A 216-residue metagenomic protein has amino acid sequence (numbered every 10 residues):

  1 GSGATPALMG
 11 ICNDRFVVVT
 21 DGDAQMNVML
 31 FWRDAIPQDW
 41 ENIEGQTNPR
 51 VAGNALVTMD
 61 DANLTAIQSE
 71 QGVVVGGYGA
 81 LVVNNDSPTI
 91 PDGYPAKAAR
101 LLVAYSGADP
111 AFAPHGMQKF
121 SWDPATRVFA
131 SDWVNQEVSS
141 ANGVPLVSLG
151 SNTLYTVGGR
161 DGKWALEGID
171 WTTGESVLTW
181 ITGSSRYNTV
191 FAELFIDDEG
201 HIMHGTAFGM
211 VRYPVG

Functional and structural regions predicted by a protein language model:
G1-A66: Long, internal scaffold/assembly segments composed of regular secondary structure
G3-L8, E70-G72, G143-L146, F191-L194: Conserved beta-strand position repeated once per blade in WD40 beta-propeller domains
A4, C12-R15, M26, Y78-G79 (+3 more regions): Structural signal for glycine-centered tight turns and loop->strand junctions in beta-sheet-rich domains
A7, T126-V128, T173-E175, H201 (+1 more regions): Residue-level signal for well-ordered, solvent-exposed loop/turn and beta-edge residues enriched in charged/polar side
R15-F16, Q68-W180, S184-S185: Loop/turn-rich, solvent-exposed surfaces of beta-rich toroidal or solenoidal domains
D23, D161, G205-A207: Structural signature of WD-repeat beta-propellers
L30-D34, F120-W122, L166-I169, V211-G216: Hydrophobic/aromatic beta-strand positions that recur at structurally equivalent sites within the blades
N188-G216: Blade-level signature of beta-propeller repeat domains, shared across WD40, Kelch, NHL, RCC1 and BNR/Asp-box propellers
